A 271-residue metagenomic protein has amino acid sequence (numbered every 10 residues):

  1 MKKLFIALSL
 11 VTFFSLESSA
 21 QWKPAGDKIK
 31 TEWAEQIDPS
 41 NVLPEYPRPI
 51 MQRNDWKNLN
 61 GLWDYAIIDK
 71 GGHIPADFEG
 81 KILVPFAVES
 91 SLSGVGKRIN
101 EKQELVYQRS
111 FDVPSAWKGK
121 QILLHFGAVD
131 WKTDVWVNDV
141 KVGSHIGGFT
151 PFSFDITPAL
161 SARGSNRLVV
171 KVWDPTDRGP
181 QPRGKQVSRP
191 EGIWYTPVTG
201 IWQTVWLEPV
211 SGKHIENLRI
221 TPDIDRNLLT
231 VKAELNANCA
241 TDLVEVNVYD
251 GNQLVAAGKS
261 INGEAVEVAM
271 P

Functional and structural regions predicted by a protein language model:
M1-W22: Bacterial Sec-dependent N-terminal signal peptides
Q21-W56: N-terminal pre-domain segments of enzymes
R53-N54, R98-K102, T221-I224: Short, solvent-exposed beta-strand/turn "edge" segments of beta-rich domains on protein surfaces
G61-V84: Predominantly extracellular/luminal regions of secreted and cell-surface proteins, especially disulfide-bonded
A66-I68, K97-I215, N238-A240, E245 (+1 more regions): Accessory beta-strand-rich segments of carbohydrate-active enzymes
T150-F152, G263-P271: Aromatic sugar-binding surface patches on proteins that engage polysaccharides or sugar-phosphate polymers
P209-C239: Surface beta-strand/loop "capping" patches
